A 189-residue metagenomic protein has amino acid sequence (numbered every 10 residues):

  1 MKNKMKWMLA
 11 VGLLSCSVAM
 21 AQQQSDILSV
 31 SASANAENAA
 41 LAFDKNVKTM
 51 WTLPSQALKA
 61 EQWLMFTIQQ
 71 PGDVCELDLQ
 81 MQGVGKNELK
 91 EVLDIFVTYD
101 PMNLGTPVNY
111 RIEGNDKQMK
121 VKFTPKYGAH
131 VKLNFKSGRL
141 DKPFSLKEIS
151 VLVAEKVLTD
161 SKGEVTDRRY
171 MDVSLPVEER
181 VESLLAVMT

Functional and structural regions predicted by a protein language model:
A10-S17: Bacterial N-terminal signal peptides
Q22-Q69, Q82-L89, G114, E155-G163: Disordered, acidic Ser/Thr/Pro-rich linker "stalks" and the adjacent N-terminal cap of the next globular domain
G72-G85, L133: A short beta-strand element within beta-rich, extracytoplasmic domains of secreted/secretory-pathway proteins
V74, D141-S161: Exposed low-complexity, polar/acidic, P/S/T/G-rich flexible segments that act as propeptides, protease-susceptible
K86-M102: Short, surface-exposed beta-strand/strand-loop-strand elements in extracellular ectodomains
L104-T124: Extracellular carbohydrate recognition and processing domains and analogous Trp-centered ligand-binding platforms
N134-K142: Short beta-strand-plus-loop segments that form exposed binding edges in beta-rich domains
V157-M188: N-terminal hydrophobic targeting/anchoring segments and the immediately downstream early-domain regions of hydrolases
